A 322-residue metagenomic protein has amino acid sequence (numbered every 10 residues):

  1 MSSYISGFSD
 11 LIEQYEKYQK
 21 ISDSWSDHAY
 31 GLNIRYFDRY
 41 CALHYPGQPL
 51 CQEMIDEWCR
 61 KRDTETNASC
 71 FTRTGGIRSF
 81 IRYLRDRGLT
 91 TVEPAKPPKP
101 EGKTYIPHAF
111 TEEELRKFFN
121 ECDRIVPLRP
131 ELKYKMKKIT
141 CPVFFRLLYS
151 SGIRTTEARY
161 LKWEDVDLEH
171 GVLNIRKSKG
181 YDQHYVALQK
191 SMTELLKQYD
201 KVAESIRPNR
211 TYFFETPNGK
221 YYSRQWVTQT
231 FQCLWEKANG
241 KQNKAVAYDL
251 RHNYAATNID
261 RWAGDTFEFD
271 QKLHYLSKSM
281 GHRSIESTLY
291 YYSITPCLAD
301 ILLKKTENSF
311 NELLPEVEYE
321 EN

Functional and structural regions predicted by a protein language model:
M1-N322: Conserved catalytic core of the tyrosine transesterase superfamily
